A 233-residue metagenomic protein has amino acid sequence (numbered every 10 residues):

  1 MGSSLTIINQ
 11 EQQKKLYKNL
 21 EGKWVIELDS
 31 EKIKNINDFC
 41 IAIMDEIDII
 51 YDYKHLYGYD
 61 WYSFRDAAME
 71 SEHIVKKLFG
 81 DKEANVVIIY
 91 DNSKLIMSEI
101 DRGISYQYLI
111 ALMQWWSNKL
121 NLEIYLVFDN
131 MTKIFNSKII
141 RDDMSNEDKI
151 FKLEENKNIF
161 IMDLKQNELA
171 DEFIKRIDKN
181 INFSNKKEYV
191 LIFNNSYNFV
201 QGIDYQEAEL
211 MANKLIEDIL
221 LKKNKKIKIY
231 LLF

Functional and structural regions predicted by a protein language model:
M1-H55, Y59, S63, S71-F233: N-terminal intrinsically disordered, low-complexity segments enriched in P/E/S/T
